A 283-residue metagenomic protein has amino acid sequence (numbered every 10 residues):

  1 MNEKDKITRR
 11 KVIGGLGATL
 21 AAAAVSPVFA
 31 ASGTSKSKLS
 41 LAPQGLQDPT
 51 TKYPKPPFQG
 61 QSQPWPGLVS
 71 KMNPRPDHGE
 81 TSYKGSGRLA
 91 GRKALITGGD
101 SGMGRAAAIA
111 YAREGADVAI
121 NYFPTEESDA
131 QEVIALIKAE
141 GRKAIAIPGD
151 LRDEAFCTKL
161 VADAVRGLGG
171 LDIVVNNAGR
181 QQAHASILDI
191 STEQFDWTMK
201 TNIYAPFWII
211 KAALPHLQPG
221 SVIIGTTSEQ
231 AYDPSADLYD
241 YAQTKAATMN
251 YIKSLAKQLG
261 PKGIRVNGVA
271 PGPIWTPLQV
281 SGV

Functional and structural regions predicted by a protein language model:
N2-T19: N-terminal secretory signal peptides and thylakoid transit peptides that target proteins across membranes
G14, R88-A119: Canonical Rossmann dinucleotide-binding motif of NAD(H)/NADP(H)-dependent dehydrogenases/reductases, specifically
A116-E132: Conserved glycine-rich Rossmann-like NAD(P)H-binding loop of the short-chain dehydrogenase/reductase
E127, P148-A162, T192: The beta1-alpha1 cofactor-binding region of Rossmann-like NAD(H)/NADP(H)-dependent oxidoreductases
G179-Q181, V222-P261, P273-I274: Catalytic loop of short-chain dehydrogenase/reductase
A185-I187, S191-D196: Substrate-binding pocket helix/loop in short-chain dehydrogenase/reductase
I210-K211, K253: A short, exposed helix-loop element centered on a Lys and neighboring polar residues
